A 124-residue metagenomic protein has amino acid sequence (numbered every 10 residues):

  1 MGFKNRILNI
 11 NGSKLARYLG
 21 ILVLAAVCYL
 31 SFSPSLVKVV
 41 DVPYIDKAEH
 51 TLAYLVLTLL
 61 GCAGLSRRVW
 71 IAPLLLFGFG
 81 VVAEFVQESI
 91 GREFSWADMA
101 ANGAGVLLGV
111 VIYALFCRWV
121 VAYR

Functional and structural regions predicted by a protein language model:
M1-L59, L76: "…centered on the first transmembrane helix and the immediately adjacent amphipathic helix/loop
G2-R6, L74-S89, V110-C117: Alpha-helical membrane-embedding segments and immediately adjacent membrane-interface amphipathic helices
K14-Y18, L65-P73, W96: Membrane-helix interface segments
G20-S31, I71-E88, G103: Small-polar-interrupted transmembrane alpha-helices in polytopic inner-membrane proteins
F32, G64-L65, I90: A broad structural signal for alpha-helix termini and local helix breaks/kinks
V37-D46, G80-A104: Interfacial helix-loop-helix junctions of multi-pass membrane proteins
L52-R67, V106-F116: Membrane-interfacial alpha-helical segments at the cytosolic side of multi-pass membrane proteins
W119-R124: Short, charged juxtamembrane terminal tails flanking transmembrane helices
